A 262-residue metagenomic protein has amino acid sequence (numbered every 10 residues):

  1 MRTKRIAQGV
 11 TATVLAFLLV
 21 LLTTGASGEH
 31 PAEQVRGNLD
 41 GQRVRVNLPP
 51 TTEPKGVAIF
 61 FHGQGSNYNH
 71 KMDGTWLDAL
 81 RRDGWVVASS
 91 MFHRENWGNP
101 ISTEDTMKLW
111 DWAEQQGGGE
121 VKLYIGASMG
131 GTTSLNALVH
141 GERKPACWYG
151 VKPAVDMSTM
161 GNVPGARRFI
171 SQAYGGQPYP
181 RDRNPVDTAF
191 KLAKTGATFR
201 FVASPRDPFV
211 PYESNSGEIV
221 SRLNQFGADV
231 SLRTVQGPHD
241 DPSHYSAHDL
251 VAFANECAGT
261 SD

Functional and structural regions predicted by a protein language model:
S27-T51: N-terminal cap/lid segment of alpha/beta-hydrolase-fold proteins
P54-K55, G63-G98: Short substrate-entry loop that stabilizes the transition state in hydrolases
G63, K71, S214-D262: C-terminal catalytic histidine-bearing segment of alpha/beta-hydrolase fold enzymes
N96-G117: Alpha/beta-hydrolase active-site loop
T103, L135-P178: Hydrolase active-site cap/lid region
G117-S128: Alpha/beta-hydrolase fold nucleophile elbow
G126-N136: Glycine-rich nucleophile elbow surrounding the catalytic serine of serine-hydrolase chemistry
F169-G217, S221: The feature captures the conserved acid-bearing segment of alpha/beta-hydrolase catalytic domains
